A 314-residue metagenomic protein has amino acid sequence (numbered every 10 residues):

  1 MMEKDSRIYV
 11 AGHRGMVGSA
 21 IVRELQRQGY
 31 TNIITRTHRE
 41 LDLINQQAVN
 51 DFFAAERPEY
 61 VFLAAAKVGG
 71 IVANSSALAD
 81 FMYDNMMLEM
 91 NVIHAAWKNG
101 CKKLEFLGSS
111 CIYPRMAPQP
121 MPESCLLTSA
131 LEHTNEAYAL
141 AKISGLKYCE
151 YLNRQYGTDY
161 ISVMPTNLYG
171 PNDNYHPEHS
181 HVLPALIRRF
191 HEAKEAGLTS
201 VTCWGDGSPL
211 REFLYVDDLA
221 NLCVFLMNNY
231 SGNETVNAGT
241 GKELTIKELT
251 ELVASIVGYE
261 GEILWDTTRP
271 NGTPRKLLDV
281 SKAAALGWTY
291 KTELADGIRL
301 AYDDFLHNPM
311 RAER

Functional and structural regions predicted by a protein language model:
A11, R36, V61-K67, L104-S110 (+1 more regions): SDR active-site strand-loop-helix element
A11-M16, A20-Q28, E192-R314: C-terminal substrate-binding subdomain of Rossmann-fold SDR/epimerase-dehydratase oxidoreductases
Q26-D51: Adenosine-cofactor binding site in Rossmann-like domains, unifying the SAM/SAH pocket of S-adenosylmethionine-dependent
Q46-M86, K98: NAD(P)H-binding glycine-rich loop region in Rossmannoid oxidoreductase-like domains and their noncatalytic homologs
M82, M86, T134-L146, H176-P184 (+2 more regions): Short-chain dehydrogenase/reductase
M90-N135: Conserved Rossmann-fold NAD(P)-dependent oxidoreductase catalytic core, especially the SDR/UDP-sugar
I112-P114, A137, I161-A185, P209-L210: Flexible, glycine-rich beta-alpha linker
H133-T166, A185-A196: Active-site Tyr-X1-5-Lys
